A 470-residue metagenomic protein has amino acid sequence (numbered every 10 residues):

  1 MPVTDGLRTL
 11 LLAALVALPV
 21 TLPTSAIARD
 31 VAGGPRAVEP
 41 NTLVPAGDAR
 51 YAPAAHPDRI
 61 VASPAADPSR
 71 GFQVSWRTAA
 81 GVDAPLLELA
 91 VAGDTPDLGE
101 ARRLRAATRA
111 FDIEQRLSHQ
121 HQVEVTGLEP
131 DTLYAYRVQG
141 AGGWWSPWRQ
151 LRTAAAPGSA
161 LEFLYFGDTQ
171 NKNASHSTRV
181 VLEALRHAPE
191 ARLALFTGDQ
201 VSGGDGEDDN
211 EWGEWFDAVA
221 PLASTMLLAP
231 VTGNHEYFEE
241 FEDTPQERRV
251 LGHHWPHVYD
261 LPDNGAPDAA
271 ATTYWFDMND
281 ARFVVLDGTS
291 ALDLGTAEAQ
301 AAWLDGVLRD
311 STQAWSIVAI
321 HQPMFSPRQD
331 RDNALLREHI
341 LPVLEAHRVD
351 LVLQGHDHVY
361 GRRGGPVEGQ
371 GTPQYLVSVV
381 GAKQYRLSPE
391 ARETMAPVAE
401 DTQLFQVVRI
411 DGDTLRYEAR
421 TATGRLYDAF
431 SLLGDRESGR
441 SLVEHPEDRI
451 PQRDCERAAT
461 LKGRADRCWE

Functional and structural regions predicted by a protein language model:
P2-L11: Bacterial N-terminal signal peptides that target proteins for export
L15-L18, L22, A26-Y165, R186-P189 (+2 more regions): Acidic, histidine-bearing metal-coordination/catalytic regions of metal-dependent phosphoesterases
A80, T169-K172, Q200-G204, N234-F238 (+6 more regions): Solvent-exposed loop/turn segments at secondary-structure junctions within structured extracellular/periplasmic domains
G93-Q120, F163-R179, S202-G204, Q246-E247 (+5 more regions): Acidic/histidine-rich helix-loop elements that form or flank divalent-metal/phosphate-binding sites at the catalytic
Q122-E124, L133-Q150, D209-T312, H339-I340 (+3 more regions): Extended active-site neighborhood of metal-dependent phosphoesterases/phosphodiesterases
L161-V231, E236-Y237: Conserved, compact domain cores that house catalytic/ligand-binding motifs in diverse enzymes and effector modules
Y165-G167, A194-D199, L228-N234, D287 (+3 more regions): Active-site neighborhood of phospho(di)ester-bond hydrolases with catalytic His/Asp-centered motifs
S290-D293, S311-L351, Q370-G371, R386-P389 (+2 more regions): Active-site-proximal segments of metal-dependent phosphoesterases and phosphodiesterases across multiple
